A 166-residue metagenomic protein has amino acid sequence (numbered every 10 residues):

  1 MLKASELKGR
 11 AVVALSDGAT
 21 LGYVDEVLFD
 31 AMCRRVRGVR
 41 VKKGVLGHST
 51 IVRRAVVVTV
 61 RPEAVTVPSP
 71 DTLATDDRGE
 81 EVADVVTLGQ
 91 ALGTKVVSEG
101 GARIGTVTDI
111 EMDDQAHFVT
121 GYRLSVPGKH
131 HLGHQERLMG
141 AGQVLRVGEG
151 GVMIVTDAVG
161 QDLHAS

Functional and structural regions predicted by a protein language model:
M1-S166: Peripheral interaction segments used for macromolecular assembly
